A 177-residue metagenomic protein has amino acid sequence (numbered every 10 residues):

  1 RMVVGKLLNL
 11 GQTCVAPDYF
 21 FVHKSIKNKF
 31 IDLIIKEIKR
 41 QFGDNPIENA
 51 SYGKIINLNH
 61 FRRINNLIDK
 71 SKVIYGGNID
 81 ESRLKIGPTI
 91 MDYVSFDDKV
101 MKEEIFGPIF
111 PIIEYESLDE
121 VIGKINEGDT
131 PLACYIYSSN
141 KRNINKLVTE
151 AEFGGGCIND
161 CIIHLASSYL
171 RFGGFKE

Functional and structural regions predicted by a protein language model:
R1-S95, S117-D119, G123, I158: ALDH superfamily catalytic-core signature
K85-E177: Conserved C-terminal structural/oligomerization subdomain of aldehyde/semialdehyde dehydrogenase
